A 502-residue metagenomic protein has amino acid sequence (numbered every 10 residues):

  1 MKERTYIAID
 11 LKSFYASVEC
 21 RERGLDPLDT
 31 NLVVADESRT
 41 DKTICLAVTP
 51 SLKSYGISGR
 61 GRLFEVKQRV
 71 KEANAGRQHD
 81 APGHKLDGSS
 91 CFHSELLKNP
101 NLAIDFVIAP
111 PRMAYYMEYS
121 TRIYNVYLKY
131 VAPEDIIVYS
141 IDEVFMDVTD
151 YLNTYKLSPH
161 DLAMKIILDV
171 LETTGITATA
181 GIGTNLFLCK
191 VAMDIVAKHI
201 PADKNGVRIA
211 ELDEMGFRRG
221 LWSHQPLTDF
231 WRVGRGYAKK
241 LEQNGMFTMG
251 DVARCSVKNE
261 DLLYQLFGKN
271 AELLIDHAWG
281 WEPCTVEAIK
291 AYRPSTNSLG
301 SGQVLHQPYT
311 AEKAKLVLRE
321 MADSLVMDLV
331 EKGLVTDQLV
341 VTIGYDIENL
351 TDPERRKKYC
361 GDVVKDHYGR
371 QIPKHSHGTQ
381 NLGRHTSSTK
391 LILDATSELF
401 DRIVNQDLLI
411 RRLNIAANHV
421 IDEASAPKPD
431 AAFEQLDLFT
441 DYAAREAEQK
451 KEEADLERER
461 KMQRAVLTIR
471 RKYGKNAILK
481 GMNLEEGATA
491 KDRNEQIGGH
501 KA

Functional and structural regions predicted by a protein language model:
M1-H277, E282-V286, A443-A502: Gly/Gly-Pro- and Ser/Thr-rich, intrinsically disordered tail segments characteristic of DNA damage-repair and tolerance
A8, D229, Y237-I410, S425 (+1 more regions): DNA-contacting surface of Y-family translesion DNA polymerases
K12-F14, S38-K42, Y345-L350, V420-A424: Short, charged/polar surface micro-motifs in flexible loops or helix N-caps
V18, G369-A502: Acidic, metal-coordinating catalytic segment for phosphate/diphosphate chemistry, firing primarily on the Nudix
R39, N153, F187, V304 (+4 more regions): Generic "edge-of-domain/loop-turn" microfeature
K71-D80, A311-A322, V326, L408 (+2 more regions): Contiguous hydrophobic segments
T177-T179, V340, N414: Residues at or immediately flanking beta-strands
